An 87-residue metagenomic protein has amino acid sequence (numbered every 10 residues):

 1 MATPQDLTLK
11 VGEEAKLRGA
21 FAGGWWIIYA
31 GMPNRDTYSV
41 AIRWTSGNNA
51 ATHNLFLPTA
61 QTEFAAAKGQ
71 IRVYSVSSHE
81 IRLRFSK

Functional and structural regions predicted by a protein language model:
M1-K87: Surface-exposed, beta-sheet-biased, low-hydrophobicity segments with strongly acidic/polar composition
